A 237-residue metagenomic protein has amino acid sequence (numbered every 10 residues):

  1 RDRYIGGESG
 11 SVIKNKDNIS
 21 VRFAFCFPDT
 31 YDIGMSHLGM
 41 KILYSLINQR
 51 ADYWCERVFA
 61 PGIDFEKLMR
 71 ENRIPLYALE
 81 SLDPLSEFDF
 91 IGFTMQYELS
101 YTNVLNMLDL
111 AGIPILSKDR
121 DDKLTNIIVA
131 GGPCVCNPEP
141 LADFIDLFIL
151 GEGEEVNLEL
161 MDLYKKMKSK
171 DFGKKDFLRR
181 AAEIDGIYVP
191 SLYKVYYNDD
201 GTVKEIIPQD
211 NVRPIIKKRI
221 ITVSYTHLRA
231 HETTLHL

Functional and structural regions predicted by a protein language model:
R1-N18, E71-Y77: Short N-terminal or domain-adjacent regulatory/targeting segments
S20-A24: Residues that mark the start of a beta-strand
F27-Y31, Y97: Residue-level signal for short, function-critical loop segments
M35, G39-I42: Low-complexity, highly charged intrinsically disordered N-terminal segments that act as targeting/localization
I42-Y53: Short helix-loop-beta junction
A60-D210: Glycine-rich beta-alpha loop elements in corrinoid/cobalamin-binding modules across cobalamin-dependent enzymes
T226-T233: Conserved small/polar residues in nucleotide/adenosyl-binding loops
